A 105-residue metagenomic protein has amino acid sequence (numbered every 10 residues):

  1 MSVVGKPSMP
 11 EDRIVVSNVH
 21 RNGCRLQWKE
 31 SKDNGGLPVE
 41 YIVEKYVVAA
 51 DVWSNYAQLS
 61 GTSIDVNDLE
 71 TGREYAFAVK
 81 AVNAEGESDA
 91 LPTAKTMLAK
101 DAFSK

Functional and structural regions predicted by a protein language model:
M1-K105: Extracellular low-complexity, O-glycosylation-prone stalks/linkers
